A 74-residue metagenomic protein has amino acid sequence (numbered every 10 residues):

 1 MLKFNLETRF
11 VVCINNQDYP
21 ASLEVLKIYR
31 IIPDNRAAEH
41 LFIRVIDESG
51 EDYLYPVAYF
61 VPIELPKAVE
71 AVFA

Functional and structural regions predicted by a protein language model:
M1-K3, R44-E48, A74: Conserved functional hotspots at enzyme active or ligand-binding sites that engage polyanionic ligands
M1-N15: SH3-family beta-barrel domains
E7-T8, E24, E70-F73: Long, non-globular segments of proteins
V12-V57: Basic/aromatic-rich interaction segments and small domains that mediate binding to polyanionic partners
L54-A74: C-terminal structural segments of small proteins and small subunits
